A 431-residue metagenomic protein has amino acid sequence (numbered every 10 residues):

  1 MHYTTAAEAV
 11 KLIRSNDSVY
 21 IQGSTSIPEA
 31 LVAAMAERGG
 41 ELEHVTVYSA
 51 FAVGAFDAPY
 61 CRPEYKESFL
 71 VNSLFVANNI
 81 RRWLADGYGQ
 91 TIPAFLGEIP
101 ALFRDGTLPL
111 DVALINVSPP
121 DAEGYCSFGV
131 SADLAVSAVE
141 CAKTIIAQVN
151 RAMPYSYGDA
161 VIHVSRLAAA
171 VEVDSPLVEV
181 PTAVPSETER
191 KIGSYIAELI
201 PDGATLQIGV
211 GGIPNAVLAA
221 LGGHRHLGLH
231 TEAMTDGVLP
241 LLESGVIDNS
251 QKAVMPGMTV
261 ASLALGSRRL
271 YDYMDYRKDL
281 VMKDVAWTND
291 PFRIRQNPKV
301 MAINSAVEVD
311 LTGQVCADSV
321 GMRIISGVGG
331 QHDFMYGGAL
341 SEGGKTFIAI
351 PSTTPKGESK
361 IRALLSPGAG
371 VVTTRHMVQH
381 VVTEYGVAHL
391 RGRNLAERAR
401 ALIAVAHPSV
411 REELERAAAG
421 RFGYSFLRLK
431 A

Functional and structural regions predicted by a protein language model:
M1-A431: Conserved alpha/beta enzyme-core scaffold
